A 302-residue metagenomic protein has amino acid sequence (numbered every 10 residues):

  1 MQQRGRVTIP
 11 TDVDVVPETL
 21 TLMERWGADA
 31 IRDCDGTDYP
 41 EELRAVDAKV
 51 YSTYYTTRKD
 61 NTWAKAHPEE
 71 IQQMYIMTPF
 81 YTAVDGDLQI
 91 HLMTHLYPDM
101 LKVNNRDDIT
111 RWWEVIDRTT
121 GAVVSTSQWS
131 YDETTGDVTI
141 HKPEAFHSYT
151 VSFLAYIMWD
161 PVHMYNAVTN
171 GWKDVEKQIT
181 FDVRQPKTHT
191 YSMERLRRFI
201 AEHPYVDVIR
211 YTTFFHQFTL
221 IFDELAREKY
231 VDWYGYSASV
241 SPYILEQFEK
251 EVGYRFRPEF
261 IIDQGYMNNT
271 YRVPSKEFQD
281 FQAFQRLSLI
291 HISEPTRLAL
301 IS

Functional and structural regions predicted by a protein language model:
M1-D207, Y211: Mature N-terminal, pre-catalytic/accessory segment of carbohydrate-active enzymes
D60-T62, H216-I221: Short catalytic/ligand-binding loop motif for oxyanion handling, primarily in non-cytosolic enzymes, centered on
G121-E144, V231-F260: Solvent-exposed, charged interface segments at domain starts and junctions
Q185-H189, Q282-L289: Solvent-exposed, acidic/flexible segments
D207, T212, N269-V273: Aromatic- and acid-rich polysaccharide-binding/catalytic face of secreted or lumenal carbohydrate-active enzymes
L220, Y236-L287: Active-site-proximal, well-structured secondary-structure segments within enzyme catalytic domains
D223-D232: Short secondary-structure boundary/capping segments
I290-H291, P295-I301: Single conserved hydrophobic/aromatic residue that forms the stacking wall/gate of nucleotide- or nucleobase-binding
